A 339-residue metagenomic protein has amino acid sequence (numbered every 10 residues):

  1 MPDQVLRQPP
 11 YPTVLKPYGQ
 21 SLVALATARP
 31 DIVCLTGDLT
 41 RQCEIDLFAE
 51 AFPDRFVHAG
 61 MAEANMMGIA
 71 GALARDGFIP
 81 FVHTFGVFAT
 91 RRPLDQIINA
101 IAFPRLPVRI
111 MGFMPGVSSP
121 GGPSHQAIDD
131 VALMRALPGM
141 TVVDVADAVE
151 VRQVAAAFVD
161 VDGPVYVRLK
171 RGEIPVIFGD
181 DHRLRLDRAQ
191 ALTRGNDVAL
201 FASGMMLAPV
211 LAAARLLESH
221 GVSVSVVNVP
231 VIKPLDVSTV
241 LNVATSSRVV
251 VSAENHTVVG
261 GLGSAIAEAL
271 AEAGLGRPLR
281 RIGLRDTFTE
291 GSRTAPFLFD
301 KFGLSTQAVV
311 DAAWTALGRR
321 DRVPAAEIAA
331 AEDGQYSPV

Functional and structural regions predicted by a protein language model:
M1-R168, E173, R183, A325-V339: Thiamine diphosphate
D3-Q4, L15-K16, A28-V33, R41-E50 (+2 more regions): Thiamine diphosphate
